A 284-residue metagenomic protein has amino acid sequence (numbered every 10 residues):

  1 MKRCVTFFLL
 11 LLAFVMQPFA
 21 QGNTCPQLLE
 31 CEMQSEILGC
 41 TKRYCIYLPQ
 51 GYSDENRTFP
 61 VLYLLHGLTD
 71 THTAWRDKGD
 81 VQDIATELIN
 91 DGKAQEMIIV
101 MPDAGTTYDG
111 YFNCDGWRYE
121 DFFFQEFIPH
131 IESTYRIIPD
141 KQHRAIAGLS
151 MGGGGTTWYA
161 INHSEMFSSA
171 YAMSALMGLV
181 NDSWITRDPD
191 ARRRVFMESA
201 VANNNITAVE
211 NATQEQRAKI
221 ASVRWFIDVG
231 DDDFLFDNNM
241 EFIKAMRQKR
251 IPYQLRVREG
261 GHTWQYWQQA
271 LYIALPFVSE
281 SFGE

Functional and structural regions predicted by a protein language model:
M1-C4: Positively charged n-region of N-terminal signal peptides that target proteins for export
T6-V15: Bacterial N-terminal signal peptides
M16-A20: Sec/Tat signal peptide C-region and signal peptidase I cleavage site
Q21-E284: Non-catalytic cap/lid and distal C-terminal segments of serine-dependent acyl enzymes
